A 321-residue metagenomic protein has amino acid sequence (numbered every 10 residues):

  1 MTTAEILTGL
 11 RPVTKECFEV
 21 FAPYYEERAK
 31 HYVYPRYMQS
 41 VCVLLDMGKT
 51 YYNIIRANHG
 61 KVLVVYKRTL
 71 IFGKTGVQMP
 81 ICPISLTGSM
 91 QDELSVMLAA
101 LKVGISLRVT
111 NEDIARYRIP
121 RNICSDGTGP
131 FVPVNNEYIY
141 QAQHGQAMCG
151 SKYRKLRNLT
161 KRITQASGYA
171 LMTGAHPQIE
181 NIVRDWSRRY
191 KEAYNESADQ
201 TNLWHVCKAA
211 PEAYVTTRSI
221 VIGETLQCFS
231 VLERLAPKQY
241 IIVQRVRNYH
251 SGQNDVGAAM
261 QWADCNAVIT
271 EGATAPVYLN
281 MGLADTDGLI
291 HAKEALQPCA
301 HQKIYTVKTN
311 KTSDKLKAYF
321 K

Functional and structural regions predicted by a protein language model:
T2-R68, F72-G73, N195-E196, P211: Amide-forming acyltransferase catalytic core, primarily the GNAT-like/NAT-type and related acyltransferase folds
T2-T14, G127-M148, E271-K321: Active-site/acyl-donor-binding loops of N-acyltransferases
Y37-I105, V109, I222-G252: Conserved donor-binding loop and adjoining core beta-sheet/short helix segment in diverse acyl/aminoacyl transferases
T87-A99, K155-L156, Q200-H205, A259-Q261: Well-ordered, non-membrane alpha-helical segments in soluble/globular domains
L101-D113, E271-G282: Conserved GNAT acetyl-CoA-binding A-motif
C124-Y194: Acyltransferase donor/substrate-recognition loop-hinge adjacent to the catalytic core
Q178-L226: Short, conserved active-site entrance elements at the starts or edges of catalytic domains
K208-A273, V277-Y278: Glycine/small-residue-rich hydrophobic helix-like segments
